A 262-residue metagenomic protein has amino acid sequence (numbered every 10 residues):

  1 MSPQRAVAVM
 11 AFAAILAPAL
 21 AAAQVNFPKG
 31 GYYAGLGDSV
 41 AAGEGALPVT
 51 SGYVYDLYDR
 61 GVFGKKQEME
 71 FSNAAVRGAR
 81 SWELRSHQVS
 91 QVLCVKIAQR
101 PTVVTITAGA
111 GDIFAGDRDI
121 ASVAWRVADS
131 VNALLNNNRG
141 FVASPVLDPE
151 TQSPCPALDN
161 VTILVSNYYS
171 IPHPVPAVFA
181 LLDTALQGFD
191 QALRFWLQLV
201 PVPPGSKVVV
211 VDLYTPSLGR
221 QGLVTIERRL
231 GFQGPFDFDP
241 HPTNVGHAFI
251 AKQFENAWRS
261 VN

Functional and structural regions predicted by a protein language model:
M1-V9: Bacterial N-terminal signal peptides that target proteins for export
V9-P18: Bacterial N-terminal signal peptides
A23-A75, V104: Serine-esterase "nucleophile elbow" of acetyl-processing enzymes
A23-G31, R85-P101, S130-A157: Short amphipathic alpha-helices and their capping/turn segments at secondary-structure boundaries
Y32-G37, A41-A42, E70-A75, T102-T107 (+5 more regions): Structural recognition of the beta-strand scaffold that forms the well-ordered cores of secreted hydrolase catalytic
E83-R126, Y169-V175: Oxyanion-hole/transition-state-stabilizing segment in secreted/luminal serine hydrolases and related acyltransferases
T107-G111, N138-Q187, P204-K207, V211-S217: Active-site segments of SGNH/GDSL-like serine hydrolases that catalyze O-acetyl group transfer/hydrolysis on lipids
S170-N262: Catalytic His-Asp segment of secreted/periplasmic serine-dependent ester chemistry enzymes
